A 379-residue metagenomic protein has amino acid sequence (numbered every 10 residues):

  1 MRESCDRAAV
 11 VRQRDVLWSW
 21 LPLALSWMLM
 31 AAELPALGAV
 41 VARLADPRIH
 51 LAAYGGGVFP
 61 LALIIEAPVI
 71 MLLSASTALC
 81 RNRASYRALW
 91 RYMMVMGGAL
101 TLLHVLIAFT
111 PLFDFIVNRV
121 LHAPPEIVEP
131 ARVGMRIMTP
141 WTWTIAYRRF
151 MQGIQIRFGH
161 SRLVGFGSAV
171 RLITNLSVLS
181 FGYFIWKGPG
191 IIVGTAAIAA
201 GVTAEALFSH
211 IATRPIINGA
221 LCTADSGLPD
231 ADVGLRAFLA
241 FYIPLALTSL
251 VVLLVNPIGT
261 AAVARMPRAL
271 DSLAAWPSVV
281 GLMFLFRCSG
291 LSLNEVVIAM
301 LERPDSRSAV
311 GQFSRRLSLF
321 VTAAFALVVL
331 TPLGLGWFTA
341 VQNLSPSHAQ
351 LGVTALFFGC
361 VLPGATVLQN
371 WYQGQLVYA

Functional and structural regions predicted by a protein language model:
M1-L23, T77-W141, F181-I243, L301-L362: Short alpha-helical transmembrane segments in multi-pass integral membrane proteins
L21-S74, I243-R303, V328, G359-T366: Transmembrane helix-bundle signature of multi-pass secondary active exporters and lipid flippases
P35, A39, F150-I154, L176-F181 (+3 more regions): Alpha-helical transmembrane segments of multipass membrane proteins
A45-D46, A84, L121-A123, I156-G159 (+4 more regions): Short helix-loop-helix connector
I49, R87, R132, S161-R162 (+2 more regions): Residues that define the loop-to-transmembrane-helix transition and helix capping in multi-pass membrane transporters
A53-H104, R148-I156, A275-V329, L333 (+1 more regions): Small-residue-rich hydrophobic transmembrane alpha-helices
I70-T77, I137-I156, V164-L172, G194-H210 (+2 more regions): Short runs within selected transmembrane alpha-helices of multi-pass transporters and secretion channels
R91-M93, F158, F166-I173, S180: Long, acidic/polar, low-complexity amphipathic helices and coiled-coil-like
